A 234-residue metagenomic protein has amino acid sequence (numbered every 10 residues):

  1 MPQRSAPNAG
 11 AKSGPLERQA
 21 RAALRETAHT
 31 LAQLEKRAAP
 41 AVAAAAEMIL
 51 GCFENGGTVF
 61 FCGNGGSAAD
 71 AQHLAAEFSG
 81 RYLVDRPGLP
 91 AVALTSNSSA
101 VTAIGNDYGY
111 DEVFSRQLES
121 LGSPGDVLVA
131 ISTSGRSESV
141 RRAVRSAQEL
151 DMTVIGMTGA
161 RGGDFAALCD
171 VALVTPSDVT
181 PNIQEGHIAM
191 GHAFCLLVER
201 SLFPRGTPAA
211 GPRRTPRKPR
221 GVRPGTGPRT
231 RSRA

Functional and structural regions predicted by a protein language model:
M1-R37: Generic N-terminal amphipathic, Lys/Arg-enriched alpha-helix
L16, A38-A41, S67, Q148: Residue-level recognition of alpha-helical structural elements
K36-N55: A short, well-structured juxtamembrane/interface segment
V59-F60, V154: Hydrophobic beta-strand scaffold residues
S67, Q72-P208: Glycine-rich phosphate-binding loops that contact phosphosugars or nucleotide phosphates
A189-A234: YjeF_N-associated NAD(P)HX repair module
